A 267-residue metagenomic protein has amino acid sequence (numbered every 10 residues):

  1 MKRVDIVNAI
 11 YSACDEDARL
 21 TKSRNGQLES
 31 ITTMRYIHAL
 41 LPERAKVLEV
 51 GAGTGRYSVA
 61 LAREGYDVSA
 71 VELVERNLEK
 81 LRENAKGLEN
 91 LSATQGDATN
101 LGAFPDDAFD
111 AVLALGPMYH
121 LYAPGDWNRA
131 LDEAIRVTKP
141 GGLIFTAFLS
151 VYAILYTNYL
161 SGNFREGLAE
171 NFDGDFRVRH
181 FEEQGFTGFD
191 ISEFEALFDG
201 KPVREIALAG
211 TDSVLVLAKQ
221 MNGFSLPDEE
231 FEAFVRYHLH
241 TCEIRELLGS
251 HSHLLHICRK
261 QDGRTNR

Functional and structural regions predicted by a protein language model:
M1-R44, R56, A60: Conserved class I S-adenosyl-L-methionine
R56-N100: Class I SAM-dependent methyltransferase SAM/SAH-binding core
G102-V112: A short acidic, Gly/Pro-enriched loop at the edge of an enzyme's catalytic core that lines a small-molecule cofactor
A111-G125: A short SAM/SAH-binding and catalytic strip from SAM-dependent methyltransferases
N128-P140: A short glycine-rich, Lys/Arg-flanked "PGG" loop and its adjoining helix->strand segment in the class I
I144-N171: Conserved class I S-adenosyl-L-methionine
Q184-P202, L208: Short alpha-helix
A207-R267: A C-terminal cap/extension of S-adenosyl-L-methionine-dependent methyltransferases that defines the acceptor-substrate
